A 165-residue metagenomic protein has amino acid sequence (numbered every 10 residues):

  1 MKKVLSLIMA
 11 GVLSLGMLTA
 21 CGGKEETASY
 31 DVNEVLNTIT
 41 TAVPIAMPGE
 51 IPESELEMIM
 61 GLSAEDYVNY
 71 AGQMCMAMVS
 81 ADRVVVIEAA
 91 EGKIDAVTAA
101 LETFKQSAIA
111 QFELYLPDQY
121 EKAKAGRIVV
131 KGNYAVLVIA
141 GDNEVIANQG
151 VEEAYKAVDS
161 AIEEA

Functional and structural regions predicted by a protein language model:
M1-G11: Positively charged n-region of N-terminal signal peptides that target proteins for export
G16-A20: C-terminal motif of bacterial Sec signal peptides marking the signal peptidase cleavage site
G22-E25: Bacterial signal peptide processing site
A28-P48: Post-signal peptide N-terminal segment of mature Sec-exported envelope proteins
P48-A81, A96-V97, A123: Short, compositionally biased low-complexity segments enriched in polar/charged residues
S80-E91: A short acidic-to-branched-hydrophobic micro-motif
V86, Q119-A165: A short, solvent-exposed beta-edge/loop patch
I94, T98-K131, G141: Short Gly/Thr-rich strand-loop-strand
